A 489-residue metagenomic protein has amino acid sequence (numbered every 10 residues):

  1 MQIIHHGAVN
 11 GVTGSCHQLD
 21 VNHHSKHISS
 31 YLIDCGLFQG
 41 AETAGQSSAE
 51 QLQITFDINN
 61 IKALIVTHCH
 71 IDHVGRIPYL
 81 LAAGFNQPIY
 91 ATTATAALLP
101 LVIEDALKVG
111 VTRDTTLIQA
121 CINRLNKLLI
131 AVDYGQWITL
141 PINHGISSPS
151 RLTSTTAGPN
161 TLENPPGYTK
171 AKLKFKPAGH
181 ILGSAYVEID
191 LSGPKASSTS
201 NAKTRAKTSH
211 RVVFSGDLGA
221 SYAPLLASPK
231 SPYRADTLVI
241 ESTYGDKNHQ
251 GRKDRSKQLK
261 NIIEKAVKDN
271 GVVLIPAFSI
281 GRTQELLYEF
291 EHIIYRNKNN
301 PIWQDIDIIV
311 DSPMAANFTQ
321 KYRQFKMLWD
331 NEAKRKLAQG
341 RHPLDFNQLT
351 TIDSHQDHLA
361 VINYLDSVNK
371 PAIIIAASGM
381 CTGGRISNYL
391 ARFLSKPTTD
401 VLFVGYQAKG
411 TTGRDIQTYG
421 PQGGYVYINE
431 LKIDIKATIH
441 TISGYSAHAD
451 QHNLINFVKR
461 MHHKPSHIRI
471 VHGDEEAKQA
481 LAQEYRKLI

Functional and structural regions predicted by a protein language model:
M1-I65, H70, V74, Y79-E285 (+1 more regions): His/Asp/Glu-rich metal-coordinating catalytic cores of metallo-dependent phosphodiesterases/hydrolases acting on
L19-N22, I189-S192, P229-P232, R255 (+5 more regions): Short, solvent-exposed amphipathic alpha-helical segments in soluble enzyme and RNA/protein-processing domains
T43-S47, P224-T237, M327-K334, Q407-D434: Short, compositionally biased "basic patch" segments
K62, D236, A372, T399 (+1 more regions): Conserved acidic residues
R76-L80, L226-A227, E289, R385-R392 (+2 more regions): A short acidic, amphipathic alpha-helical/loop segment
K260-T412, V471: Hard-cation-handling environments
V426-F457: Generic long, charged, amphipathic alpha-helical segments
F457-Y485: C-terminal structured "cap/appendage" subdomains that terminate the fold
